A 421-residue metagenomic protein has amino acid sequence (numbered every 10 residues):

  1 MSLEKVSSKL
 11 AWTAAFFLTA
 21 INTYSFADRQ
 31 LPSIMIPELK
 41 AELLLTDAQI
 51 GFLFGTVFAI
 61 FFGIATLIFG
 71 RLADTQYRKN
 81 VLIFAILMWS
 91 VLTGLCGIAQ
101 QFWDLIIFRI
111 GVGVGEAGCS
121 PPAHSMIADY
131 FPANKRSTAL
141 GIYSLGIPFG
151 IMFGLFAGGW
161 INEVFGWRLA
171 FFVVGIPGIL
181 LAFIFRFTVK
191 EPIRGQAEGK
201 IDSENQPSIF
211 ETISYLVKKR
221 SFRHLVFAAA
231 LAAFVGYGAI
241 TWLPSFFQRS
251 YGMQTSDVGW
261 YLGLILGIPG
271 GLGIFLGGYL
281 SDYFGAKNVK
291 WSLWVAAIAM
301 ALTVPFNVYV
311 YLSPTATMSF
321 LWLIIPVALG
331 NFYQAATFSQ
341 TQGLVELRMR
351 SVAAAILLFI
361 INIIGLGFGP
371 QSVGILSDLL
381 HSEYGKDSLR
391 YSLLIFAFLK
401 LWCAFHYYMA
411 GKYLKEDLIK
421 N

Functional and structural regions predicted by a protein language model:
S2-S7, P192-V226, S250: Juxtamembrane intracellular "pre-TM" segments in multi-pass secondary transporters
P32-S33, K219-F275, G330-Q334, F338 (+1 more regions): Extracytoplasmic gate region of multi-pass secondary transporters
S33-I64: Extracellular/periplasmic helix-loop-helix junction of adjacent transmembrane segments in MFS-like secondary
L44, Y77, I98-D104, G115 (+2 more regions): Helix-breaking motifs and short loop linkers at transmembrane-helix boundaries and internal kinks in secondary membrane
I64-W103: Conserved MFS/SLC helix-loop-helix module at the cytosolic interface between two early adjacent transmembrane helices
F108-F149: Cytoplasmic helix-loop-helix junction between adjacent transmembrane helices in 12-TM secondary transporters
Y143-E191: Helix-loop-helix hairpin linking two adjacent transmembrane segments in secondary transporters
L181-T188, V304-L312, L394-N421: Multi-pass alpha-helical transporter architecture, strongest for 12-TM Major Facilitator/SLC carriers used
